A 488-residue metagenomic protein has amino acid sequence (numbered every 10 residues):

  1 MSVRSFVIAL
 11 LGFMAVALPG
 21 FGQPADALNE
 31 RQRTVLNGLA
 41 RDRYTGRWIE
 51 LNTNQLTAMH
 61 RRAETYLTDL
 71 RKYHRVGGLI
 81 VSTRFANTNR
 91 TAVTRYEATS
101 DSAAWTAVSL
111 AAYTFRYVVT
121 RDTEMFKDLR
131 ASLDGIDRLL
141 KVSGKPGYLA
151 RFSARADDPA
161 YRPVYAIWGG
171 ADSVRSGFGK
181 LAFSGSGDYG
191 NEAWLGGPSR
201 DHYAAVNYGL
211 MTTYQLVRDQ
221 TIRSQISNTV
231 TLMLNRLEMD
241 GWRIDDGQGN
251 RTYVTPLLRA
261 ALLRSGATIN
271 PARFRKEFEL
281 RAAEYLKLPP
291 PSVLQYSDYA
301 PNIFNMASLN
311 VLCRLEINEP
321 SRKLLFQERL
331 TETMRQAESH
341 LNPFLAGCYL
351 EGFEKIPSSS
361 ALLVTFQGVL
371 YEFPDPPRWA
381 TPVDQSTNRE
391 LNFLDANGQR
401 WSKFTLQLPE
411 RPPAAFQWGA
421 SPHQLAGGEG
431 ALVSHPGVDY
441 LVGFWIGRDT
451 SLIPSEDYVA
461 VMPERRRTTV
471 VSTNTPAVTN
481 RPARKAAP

Functional and structural regions predicted by a protein language model:
M1-I8: Bacterial N-terminal signal peptides that target proteins for export
I8-A17: Bacterial N-terminal signal peptides
P24-L70, L309-P488: Terminal, non-catalytic domain-edge segments
H60-T91, D128-G144, S227-D245, R273-V293 (+4 more regions): Long, well-ordered core segments of solenoidal/helical folds
R71-T88, Y96, V108, G170-A182 (+1 more regions): Mature extracytoplasmic or organellar-lumen-exposed domains after removal of signal/transit peptides
T99, F126-R251: Extended ligand-binding groove/face enriched in aromatic
D101-Y117, L129, P198-Y214, N250-R264 (+3 more regions): Well-ordered alpha-helical segments within folded domains of soluble proteins
L257-V311: Extended hydrophobic/aromatic segments used for targeting, binding, or gating
